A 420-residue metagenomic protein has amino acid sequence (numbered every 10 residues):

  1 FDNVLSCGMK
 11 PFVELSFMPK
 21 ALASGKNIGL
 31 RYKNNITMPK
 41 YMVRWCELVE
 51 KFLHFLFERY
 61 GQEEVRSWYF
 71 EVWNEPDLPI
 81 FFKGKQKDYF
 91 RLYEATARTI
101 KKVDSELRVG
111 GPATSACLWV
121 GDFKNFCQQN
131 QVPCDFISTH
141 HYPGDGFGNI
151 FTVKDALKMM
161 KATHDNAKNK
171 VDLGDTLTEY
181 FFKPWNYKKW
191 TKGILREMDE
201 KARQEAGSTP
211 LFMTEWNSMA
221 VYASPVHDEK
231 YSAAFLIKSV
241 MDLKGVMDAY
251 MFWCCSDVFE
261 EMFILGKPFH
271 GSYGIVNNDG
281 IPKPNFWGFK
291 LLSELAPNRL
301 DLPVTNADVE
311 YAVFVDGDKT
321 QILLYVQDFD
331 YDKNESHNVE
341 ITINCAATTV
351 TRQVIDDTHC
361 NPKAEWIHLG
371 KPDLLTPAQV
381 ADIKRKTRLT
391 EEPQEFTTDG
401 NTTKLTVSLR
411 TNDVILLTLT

Functional and structural regions predicted by a protein language model:
F1-K188, V221: Substrate-binding cleft and catalytic face of glycoside hydrolase catalytic domains, especially the flexible beta-alpha
D2-K10, F55-V65, T96-L107, M198-L211 (+4 more regions): A structural motif corresponding to the C-terminal end of an alpha-helix and its immediate exit/capping segment
N3, L48, F52, Y89-L92 (+6 more regions): A general structural detector for well-ordered alpha-helical segments in enzyme core domains, enriched
P133-R196, K230-E261, D279-L295: Glycan-recognition surfaces
F212-N334: Aromatic/acidic polysaccharide-binding cleft in carbohydrate-active enzymes
A223-E229, A233-M262, A347-T351, D356-R388: Substrate-binding clefts and catalytic carboxylate motifs of secreted carbohydrate-active enzymes
A307-K371, S408-T418: Carbohydrate-binding surface patches
D373-T420: C-terminal beta-strand-rich structural cap/linker in extracellular carbohydrate-active enzymes
